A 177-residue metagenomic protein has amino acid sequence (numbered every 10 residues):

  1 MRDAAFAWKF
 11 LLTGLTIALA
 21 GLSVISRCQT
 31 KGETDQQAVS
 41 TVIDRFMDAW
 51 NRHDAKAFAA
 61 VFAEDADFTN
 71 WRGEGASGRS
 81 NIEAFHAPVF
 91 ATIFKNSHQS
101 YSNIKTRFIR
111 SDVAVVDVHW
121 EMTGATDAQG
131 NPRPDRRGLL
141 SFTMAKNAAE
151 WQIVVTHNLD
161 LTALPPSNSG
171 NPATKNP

Functional and structural regions predicted by a protein language model:
M1-T13: Bacterial N-terminal signal peptides that target proteins for export
L12-E64, S167-P177: Short, low-complexity N-terminal intrinsically disordered segments enriched in polar/charged residues
F46, F58-A59, A66, G78 (+3 more regions): Hydrophobic pocket/interface hotspot
D48, N70-G75: Second-shell loop/turn segments in exported
F62, R72, K105, V118-M122 (+1 more regions): A mature extracytoplasmic/lumenal domain signature
A84-Q129: Surface-exposed, charged secondary-structure patches
P132-P134: Replace "Gram-negative outer membrane beta-barrel proteins" with "bacterial and organellar outer membrane beta-barrel
R136-S167: Short beta-strand edge/turn micro-motifs at domain boundaries
